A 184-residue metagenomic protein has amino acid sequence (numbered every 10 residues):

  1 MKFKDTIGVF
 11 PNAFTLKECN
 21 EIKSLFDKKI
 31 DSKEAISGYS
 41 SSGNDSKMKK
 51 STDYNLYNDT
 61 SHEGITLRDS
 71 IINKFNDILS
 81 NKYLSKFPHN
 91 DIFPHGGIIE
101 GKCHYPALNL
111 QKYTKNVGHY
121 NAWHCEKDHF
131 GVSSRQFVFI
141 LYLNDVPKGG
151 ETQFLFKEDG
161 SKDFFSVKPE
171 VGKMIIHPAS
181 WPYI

Functional and structural regions predicted by a protein language model:
M1-M174, S180-I184: Fe(II)/2-oxoglutarate oxygenase catalytic core
